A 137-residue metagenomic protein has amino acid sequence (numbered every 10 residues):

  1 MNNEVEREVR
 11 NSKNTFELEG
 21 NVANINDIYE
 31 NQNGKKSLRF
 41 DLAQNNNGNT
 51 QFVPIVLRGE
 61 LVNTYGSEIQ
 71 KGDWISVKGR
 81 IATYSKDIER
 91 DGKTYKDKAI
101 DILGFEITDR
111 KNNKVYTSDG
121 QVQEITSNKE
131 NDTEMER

Functional and structural regions predicted by a protein language model:
M1-R137: Single-stranded nucleic acid-binding surfaces, predominantly the OB-fold ssDNA-binding core
